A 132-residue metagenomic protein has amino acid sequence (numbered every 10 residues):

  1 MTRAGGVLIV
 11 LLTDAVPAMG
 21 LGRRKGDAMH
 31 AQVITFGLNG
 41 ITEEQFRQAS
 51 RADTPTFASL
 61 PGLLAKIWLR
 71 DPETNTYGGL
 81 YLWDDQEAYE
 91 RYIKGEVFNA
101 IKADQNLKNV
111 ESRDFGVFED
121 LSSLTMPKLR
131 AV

Functional and structural regions predicted by a protein language model:
T2-V7: Extreme N-terminal basic, low-complexity initiation segments that serve as generic localization/processing leaders
L12-Y77, D84-G95, Q105-V132: Short S/T/G/P-rich N-terminal loop/turn motif that feeds into the first structured element of a domain
N99-K102: A common structural junction motif
